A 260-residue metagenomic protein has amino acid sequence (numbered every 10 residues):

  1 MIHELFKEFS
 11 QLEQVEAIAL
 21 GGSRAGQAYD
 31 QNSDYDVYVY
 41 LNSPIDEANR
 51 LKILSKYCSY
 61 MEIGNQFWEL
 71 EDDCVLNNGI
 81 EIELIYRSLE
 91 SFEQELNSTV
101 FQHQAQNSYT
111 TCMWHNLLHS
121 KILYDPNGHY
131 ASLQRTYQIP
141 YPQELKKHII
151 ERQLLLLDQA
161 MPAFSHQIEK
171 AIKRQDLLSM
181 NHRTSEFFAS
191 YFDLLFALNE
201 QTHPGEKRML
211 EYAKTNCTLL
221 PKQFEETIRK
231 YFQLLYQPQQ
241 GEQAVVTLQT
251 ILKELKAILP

Functional and structural regions predicted by a protein language model:
M1-A19: Helical scaffold of the NTase/Pol beta-like nucleotidyltransferase catalytic core
H3-K7, S23-A25, E69: A generic local structural motif
L5-F6, R50-K52, L145-H148: A short alpha-helix capping/helix-coil boundary motif
G21-K56, E71-R87: Catalytic metal-binding acidic patch
A25-G26, L89-E90, Q201-H203: Short, solvent-exposed loop/turn segments at secondary-structure junctions
Q31-S33, E95-S98, M209: Short aromatic-enriched loop/helix-cap "lid" or pocket-rim segments at secondary-structure transitions that line
C58-I172: Conserved NTP/Mg2+-binding pocket subregion across the NTase superfamily
G128-P260: Conserved nucleotidyltransferase catalytic core and NTase-mimicking acidic/glycine-rich helix/loop elements in nucleic
